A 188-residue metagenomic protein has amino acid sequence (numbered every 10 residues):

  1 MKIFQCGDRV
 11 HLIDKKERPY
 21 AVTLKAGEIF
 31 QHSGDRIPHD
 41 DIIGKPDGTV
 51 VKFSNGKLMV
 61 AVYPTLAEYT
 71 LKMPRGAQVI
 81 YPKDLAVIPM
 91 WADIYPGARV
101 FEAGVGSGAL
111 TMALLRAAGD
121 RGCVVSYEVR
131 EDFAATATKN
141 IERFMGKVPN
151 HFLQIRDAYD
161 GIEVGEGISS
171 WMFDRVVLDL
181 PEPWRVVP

Functional and structural regions predicted by a protein language model:
M1-Y63: N-terminal auxiliary segments of SAM/dcSAM-dependent transferases
K2, K72-A86: Conserved SAM-binding loop and adjacent beta-strand
M90-Y95, A117, I168-S170: Glycine-rich helix-loop-beta junction characteristic of Rossmann-like nucleotide cofactor-binding loops
Y95-G106: Conserved class I S-adenosyl-L-methionine
S107-D120: Conserved SAM-binding loop of SAM-dependent methyltransferases across substrates and taxa, primarily the Class I
R121-V125: Short beta-strand element of Class I
Y127-F173, L178: S-adenosyl-L-methionine
P181-P188: A short, conserved alpha-helix within the catalytic core of class I
